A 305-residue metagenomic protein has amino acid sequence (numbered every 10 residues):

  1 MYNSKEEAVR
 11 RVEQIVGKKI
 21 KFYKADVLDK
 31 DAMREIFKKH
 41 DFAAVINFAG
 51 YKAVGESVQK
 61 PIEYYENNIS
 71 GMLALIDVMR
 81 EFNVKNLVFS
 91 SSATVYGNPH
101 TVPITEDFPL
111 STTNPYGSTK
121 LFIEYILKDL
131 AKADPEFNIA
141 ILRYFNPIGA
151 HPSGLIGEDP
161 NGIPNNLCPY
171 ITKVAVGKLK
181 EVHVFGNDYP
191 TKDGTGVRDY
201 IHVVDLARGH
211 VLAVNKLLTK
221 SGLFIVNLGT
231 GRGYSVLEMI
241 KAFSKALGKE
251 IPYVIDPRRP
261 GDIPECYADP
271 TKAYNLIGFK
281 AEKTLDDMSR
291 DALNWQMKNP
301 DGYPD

Functional and structural regions predicted by a protein language model:
M1-A150: N-terminal Rossmann-like NAD(P)+-binding domain of SDR-like oxidoreductases, especially those catalyzing
A8-V9, H100-V102, H151-I156, G196-V197 (+1 more regions): Short aromatic-enriched loop/helix-cap "lid" or pocket-rim segments at secondary-structure transitions that line
A25, C168, K173-D305: C-terminal substrate-binding subdomain of Rossmann-fold SDR/epimerase-dehydratase oxidoreductases
H40, I62-E63, P99, N114 (+5 more regions): Short, contiguous strand/loop micro-motifs
V54-S57, A150-G157, K192-G194: A short acidic, helix-capping loop that chelates divalent metal ions and anchors anionic groups
Y65, F108, T113-L121, G157-P169 (+2 more regions): Short-chain dehydrogenase/reductase
R80, E158-I163, G261, K280: A general boundary/transition motif marking the beginning of the first structured unit of a protein
H151-P164, I171-V174, K180: Hydrophobic, Gly/Ser/Ala-rich alpha-helical and linker tracts in large acyl-processing enzymes of secondary/lipid
